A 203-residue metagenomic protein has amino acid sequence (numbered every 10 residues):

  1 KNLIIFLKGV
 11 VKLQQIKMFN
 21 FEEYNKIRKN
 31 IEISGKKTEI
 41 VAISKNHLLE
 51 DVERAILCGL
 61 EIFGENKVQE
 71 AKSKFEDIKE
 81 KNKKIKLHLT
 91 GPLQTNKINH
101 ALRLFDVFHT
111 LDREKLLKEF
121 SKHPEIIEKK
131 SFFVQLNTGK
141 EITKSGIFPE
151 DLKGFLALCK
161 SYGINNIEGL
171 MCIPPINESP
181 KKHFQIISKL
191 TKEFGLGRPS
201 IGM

Functional and structural regions predicted by a protein language model:
V10-V11: Acidic, Ala/Val/Gly-enriched low-complexity intrinsically disordered segments
Q14-M203: Conserved alpha/beta-domain cores
